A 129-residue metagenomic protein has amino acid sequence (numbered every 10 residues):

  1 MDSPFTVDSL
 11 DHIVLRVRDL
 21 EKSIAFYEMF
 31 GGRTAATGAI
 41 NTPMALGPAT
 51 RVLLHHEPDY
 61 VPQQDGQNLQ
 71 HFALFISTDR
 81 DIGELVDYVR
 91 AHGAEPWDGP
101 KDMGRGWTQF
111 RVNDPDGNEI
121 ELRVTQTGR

Functional and structural regions predicted by a protein language model:
M1-D2, E57-P62: Short beta-strand/turn micro-motifs at beta-sheet edges
M1-T6, T37, V86-R129: Vicinal oxygen chelate
S9-R18, Q63-Y88, T108-N113, N118: Vicinal oxygen chelate
D11, F30, I40-N41, Q70 (+2 more regions): Residue-level marker for the onset of beta-strands and adjacent loop->beta junctions in well-ordered domains
V14-V52: Core segments of cupin and vicinal oxygen chelate
A25, M29, G83-A91: Replace "anionic and nucleotidyl ligands
L46, L54-H56, V124: Residue-level recognition of conserved beta-strand positions in structured domain cores
A49-L53, Y60, D116-I120: Short, charged/polar, Gly/Pro-enriched secondary-structure boundary elements
